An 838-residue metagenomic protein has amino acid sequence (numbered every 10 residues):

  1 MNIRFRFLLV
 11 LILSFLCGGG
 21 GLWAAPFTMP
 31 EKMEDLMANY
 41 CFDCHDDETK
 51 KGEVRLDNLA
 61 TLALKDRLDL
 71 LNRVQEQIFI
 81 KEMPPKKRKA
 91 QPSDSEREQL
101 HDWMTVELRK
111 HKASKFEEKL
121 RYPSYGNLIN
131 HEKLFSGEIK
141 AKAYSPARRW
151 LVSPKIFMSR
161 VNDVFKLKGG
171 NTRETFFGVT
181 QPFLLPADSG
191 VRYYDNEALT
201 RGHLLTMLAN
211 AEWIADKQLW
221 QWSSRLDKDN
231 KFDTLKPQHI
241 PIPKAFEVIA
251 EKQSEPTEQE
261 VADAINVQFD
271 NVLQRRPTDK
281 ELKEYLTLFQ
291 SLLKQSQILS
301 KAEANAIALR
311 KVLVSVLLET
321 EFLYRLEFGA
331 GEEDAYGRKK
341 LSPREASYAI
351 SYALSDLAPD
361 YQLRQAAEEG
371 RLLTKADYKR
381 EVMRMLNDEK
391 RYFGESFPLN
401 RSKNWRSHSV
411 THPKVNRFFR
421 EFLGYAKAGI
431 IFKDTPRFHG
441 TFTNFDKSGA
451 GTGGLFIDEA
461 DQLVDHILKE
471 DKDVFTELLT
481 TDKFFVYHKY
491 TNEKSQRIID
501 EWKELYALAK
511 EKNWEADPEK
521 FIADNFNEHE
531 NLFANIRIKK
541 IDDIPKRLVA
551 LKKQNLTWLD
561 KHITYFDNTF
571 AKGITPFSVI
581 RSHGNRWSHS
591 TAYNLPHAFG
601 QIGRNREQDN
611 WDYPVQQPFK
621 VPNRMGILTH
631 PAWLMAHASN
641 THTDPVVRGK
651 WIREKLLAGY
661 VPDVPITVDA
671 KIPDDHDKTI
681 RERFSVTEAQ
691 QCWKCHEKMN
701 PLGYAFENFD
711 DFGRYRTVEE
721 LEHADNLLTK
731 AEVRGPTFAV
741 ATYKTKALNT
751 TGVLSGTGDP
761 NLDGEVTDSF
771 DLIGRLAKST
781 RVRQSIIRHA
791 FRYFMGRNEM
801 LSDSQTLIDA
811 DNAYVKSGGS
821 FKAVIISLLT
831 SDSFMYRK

Functional and structural regions predicted by a protein language model:
M1-L9: Bacterial N-terminal signal peptides that target proteins for export
N2, G329-D334, T435-H439, N708-G713: Short secondary-structure boundary/capping segments
L8-G20: Bacterial N-terminal signal peptides
A24-A245, V267, N271, R275-L299 (+10 more regions): Aromatic- and Gly/Pro-enriched helix-to-coil junctions and flexible linker segments
A24-E98, Q617-S769, I773-A777, R783 (+2 more regions): Sequence context surrounding c-type heme c attachment/ligation sites in exported
E98-W103, F116-E260, Q268, R276 (+6 more regions): Extended surface/linker regions that mediate inter-domain or inter-protein docking in multi-component redox
A250-S254, V272, A330-R338, Y348 (+9 more regions): Active-site-adjacent structural elements in folded domains
